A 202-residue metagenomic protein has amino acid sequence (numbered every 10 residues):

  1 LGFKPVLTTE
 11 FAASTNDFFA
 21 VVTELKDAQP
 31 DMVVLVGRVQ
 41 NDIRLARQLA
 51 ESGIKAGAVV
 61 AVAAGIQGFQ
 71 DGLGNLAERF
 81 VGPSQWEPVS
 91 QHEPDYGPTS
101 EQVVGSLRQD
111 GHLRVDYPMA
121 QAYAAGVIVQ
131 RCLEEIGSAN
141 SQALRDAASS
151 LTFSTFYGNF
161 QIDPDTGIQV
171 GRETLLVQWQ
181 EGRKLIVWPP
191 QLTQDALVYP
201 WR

Functional and structural regions predicted by a protein language model:
L1-G2, L25, Q29, G37 (+5 more regions): Sec/Tat-exported extracytoplasmic proteins
L1-S52, E93-P98, Q102: Extracellular/periplasmic Venus flytrap/periplasmic-binding protein
V6-T8, M32-G37, G57-V62, R79-P83 (+1 more regions): Structural recognition of the beta-strand scaffold that forms the well-ordered cores of secreted hydrolase catalytic
F11-N16, R38-I43, A64-G68, W86-V89 (+2 more regions): Solvent-exposed loop/turn segments at secondary-structure junctions within structured extracellular/periplasmic domains
N16-A20, E24, R44, A64 (+7 more regions): Extracytoplasmic/secreted proteins, especially bacterial periplasmic and envelope-associated proteins
K26-A28, E51-G53, G72-L76, N140 (+2 more regions): Extracellular/periplasmic catalytic domains that process cell-envelope and extracellular macromolecules
L49-Y123, P190-W201: Extracellular/periplasmic periplasmic-binding protein-like sensory domains
S106-M119, I128-I186: Segments of small-molecule ligand-sensing domains
